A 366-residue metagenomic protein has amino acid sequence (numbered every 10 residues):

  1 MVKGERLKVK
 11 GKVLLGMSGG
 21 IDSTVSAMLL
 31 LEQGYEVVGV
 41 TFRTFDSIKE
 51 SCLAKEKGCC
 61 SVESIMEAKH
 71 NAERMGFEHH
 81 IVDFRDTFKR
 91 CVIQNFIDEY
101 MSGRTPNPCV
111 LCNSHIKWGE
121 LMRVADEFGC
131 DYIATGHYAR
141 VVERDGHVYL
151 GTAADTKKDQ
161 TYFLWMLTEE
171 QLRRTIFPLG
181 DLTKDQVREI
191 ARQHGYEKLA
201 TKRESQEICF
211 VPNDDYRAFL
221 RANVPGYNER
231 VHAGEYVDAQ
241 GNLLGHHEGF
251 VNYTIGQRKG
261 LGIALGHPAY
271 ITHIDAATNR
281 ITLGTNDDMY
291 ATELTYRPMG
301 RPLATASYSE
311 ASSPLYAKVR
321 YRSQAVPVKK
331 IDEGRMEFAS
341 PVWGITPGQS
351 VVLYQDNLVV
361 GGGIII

Functional and structural regions predicted by a protein language model:
M1-L7, A306-A311: Disordered, low-complexity tails and leader-like regions
V2-W165, D185-Q186, I271: ATP-dependent adenylation/nucleotidyltransferase module used to activate substrates
A134-V142, G146-I366: AMP-forming adenylation/ATP pyrophosphatase catalytic core
